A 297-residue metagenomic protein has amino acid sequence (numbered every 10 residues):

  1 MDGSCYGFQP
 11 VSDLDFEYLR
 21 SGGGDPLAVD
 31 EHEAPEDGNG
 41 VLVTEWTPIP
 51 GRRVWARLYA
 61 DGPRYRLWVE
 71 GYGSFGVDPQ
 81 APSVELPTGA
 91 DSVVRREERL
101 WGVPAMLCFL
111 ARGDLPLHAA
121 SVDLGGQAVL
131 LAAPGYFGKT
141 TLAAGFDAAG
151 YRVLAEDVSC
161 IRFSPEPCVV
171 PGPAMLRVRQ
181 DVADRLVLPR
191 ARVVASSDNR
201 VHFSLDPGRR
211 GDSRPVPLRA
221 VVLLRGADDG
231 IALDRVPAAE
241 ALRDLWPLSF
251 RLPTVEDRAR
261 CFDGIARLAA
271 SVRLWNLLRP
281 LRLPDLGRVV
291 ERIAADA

Functional and structural regions predicted by a protein language model:
M1-G24, A120, L124-P134, A148-A297: Glycine-rich, often acidic-flanked micro-motifs that create phosphate/phosphodiester-binding or positioning elements
M1-S92, R96, E291-A297: Long, basic/Gly/Ser/Thr-rich N-terminal segments that mediate initial subcellular attachment or targeting
R52-P63, A111-G113, R192, I265-A266: Short linear motifs in intrinsically disordered
G76-V77, A90-S92, D114-L115, L233-A238: Short hydrophobic/aromatic-rich motifs at helix boundaries and adjacent loops
E97-P116: N-terminal pre-Walker A segment at the start of P-loop NTPase domains
F137-K139: Conserved glycine(s) of the Walker
L142-A143: Post-Walker A alpha-helix
